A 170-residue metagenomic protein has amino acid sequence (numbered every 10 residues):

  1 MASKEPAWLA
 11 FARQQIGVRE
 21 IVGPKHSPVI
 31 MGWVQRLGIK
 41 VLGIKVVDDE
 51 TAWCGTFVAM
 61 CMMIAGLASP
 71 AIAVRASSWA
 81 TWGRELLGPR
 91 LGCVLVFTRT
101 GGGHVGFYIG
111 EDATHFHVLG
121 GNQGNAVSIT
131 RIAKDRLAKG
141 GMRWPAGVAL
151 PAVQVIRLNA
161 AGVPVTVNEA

Functional and structural regions predicted by a protein language model:
M1-L67, L150-A152, I156-A170: N-terminal capping segments
A2-P6, V47, M63, L67-S128: ...with weaker cross-activation on analogous glycine-rich loops/strands in unrelated enzymes
I16, V22, M31, G102-V105 (+2 more regions): Short glycine-rich loop/turn motifs that provide flexible caps or phosphate-binding loops at active sites
I21, S27, L87, G110 (+4 more regions): Intrinsically disordered, low-complexity, compositionally biased regions/tails
H26-S27, R75, A133: Helix N-terminus capping/helix-initiation residues
G32, S78-W82, A138: Solvent-exposed, non-transmembrane amphipathic alpha-helical segments
T114-Q154: Active-site signature of cysteine proteases
